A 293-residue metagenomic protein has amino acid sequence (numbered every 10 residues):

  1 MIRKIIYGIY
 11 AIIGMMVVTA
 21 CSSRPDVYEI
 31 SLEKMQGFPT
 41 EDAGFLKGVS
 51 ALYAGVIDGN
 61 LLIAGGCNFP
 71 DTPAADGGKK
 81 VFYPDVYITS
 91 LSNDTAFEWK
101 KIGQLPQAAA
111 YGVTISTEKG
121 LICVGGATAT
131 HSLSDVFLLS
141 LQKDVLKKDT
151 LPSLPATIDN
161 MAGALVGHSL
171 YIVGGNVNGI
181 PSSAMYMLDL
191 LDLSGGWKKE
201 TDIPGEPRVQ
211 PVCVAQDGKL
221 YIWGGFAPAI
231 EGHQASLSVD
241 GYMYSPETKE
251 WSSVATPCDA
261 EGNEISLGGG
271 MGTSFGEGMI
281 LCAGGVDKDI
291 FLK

Functional and structural regions predicted by a protein language model:
M1-I9: Bacterial N-terminal signal peptides that target proteins for export
T19-A20: C-terminal motif of bacterial Sec signal peptides marking the signal peptidase cleavage site
R24-K293: Kelch-like beta-propeller repeat domains
